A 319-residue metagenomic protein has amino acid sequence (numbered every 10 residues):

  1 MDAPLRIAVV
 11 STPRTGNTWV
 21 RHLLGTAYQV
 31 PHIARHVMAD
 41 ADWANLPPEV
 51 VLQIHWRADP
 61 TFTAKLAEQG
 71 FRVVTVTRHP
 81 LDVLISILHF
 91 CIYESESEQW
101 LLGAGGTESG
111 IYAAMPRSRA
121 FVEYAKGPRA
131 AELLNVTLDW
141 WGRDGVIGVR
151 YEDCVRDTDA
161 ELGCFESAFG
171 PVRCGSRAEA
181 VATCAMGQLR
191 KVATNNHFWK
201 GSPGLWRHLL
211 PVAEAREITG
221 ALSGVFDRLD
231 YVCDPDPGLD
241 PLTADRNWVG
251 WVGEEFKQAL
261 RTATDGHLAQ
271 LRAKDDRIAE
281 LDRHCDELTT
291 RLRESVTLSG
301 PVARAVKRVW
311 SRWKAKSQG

Functional and structural regions predicted by a protein language model:
M1-V149, A221, R228-G238, R312-W313: PAPS-dependent sulfotransferase catalytic domain
L138, K200-P203, A273: Extracellular glycan-modifying ectodomains
G142-A168, L205-L209: Phosphate-binding beta-loop-alpha motif at adenosine-nucleotide cofactor sites
A160-C164, E217, G266: Alpha-helical elements of Rossmann-like donor-binding domains used by nucleotide-donor carbohydrate transfer enzymes
C164-A168, V172, V225-R228: C-terminal alpha-helix
R173-E179: Terminal hydrophobic/aromatic helix or amphipathic segment near a protein terminus
E179-Y231, T243-N247: PAPS-dependent sulfotransferase catalytic core
L239-G319: Boundary detector for helix-to-coil junctions that initiate low-complexity/charged tails
